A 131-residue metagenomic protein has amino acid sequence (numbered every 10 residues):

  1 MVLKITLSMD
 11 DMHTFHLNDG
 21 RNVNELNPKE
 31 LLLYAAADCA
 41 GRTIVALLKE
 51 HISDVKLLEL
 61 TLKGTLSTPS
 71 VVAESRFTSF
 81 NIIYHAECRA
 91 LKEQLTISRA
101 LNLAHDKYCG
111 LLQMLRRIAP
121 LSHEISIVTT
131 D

Functional and structural regions predicted by a protein language model:
M1-A35, R42-D131: Extended beta-strand/beta-hairpin segments
